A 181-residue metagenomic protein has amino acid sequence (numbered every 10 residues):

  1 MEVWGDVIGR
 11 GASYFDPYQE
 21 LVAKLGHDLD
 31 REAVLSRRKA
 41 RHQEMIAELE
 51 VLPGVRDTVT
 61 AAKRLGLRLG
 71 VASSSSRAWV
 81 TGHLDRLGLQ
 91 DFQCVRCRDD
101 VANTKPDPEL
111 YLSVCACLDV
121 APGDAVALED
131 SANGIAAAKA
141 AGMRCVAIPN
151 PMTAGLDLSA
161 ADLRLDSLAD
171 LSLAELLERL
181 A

Functional and structural regions predicted by a protein language model:
M1-L65, A78: N-terminal helical cap/lid subdomain that shapes the substrate entry/recognition surface in HAD-like hydrolases
T60-K63, L67, S76-A181: Asp-based, Mg2+/Mn2+-dependent phosphohydrolase catalytic module
